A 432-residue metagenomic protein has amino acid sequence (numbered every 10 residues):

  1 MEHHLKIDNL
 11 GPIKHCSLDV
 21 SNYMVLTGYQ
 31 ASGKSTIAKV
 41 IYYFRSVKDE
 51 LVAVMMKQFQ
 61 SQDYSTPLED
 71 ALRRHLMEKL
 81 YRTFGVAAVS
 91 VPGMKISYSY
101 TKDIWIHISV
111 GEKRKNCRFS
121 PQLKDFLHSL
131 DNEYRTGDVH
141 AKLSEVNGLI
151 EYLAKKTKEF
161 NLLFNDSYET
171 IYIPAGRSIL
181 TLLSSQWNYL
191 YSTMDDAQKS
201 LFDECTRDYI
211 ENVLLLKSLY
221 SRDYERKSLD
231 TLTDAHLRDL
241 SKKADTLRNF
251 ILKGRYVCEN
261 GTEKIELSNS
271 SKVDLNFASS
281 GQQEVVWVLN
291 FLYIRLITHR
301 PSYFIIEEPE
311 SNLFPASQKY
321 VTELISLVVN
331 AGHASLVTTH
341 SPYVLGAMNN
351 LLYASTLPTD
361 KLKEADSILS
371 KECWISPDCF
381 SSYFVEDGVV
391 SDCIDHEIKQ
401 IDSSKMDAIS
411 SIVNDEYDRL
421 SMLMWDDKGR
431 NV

Functional and structural regions predicted by a protein language model:
M1-C205, G346, L352-C373, S391-D392 (+1 more regions): P-loop NTPase switch/coupling surface
G11, M24, S279, E310-F314: Catalytic acidic motif of RecA-like/P-loop NTPases
I41-F44, S270-I306, P315-Y320: GG-anchored amphipathic helix commonly corresponding to the ABC/SMC/Rad50 NBD signature/C-loop
T231-G254: Amphipathic alpha-helical domain-onset/packing element
P301-Y303, G332-L336: Loop/turn-to-beta-strand initiation segments
Q318-N330: Helical segment within the ABC ATPase nucleotide-binding domain
T338-H340: H-loop/switch region of ABC-family ATPase nucleotide-binding domains
E364-I401: C-terminal structured domain segments
